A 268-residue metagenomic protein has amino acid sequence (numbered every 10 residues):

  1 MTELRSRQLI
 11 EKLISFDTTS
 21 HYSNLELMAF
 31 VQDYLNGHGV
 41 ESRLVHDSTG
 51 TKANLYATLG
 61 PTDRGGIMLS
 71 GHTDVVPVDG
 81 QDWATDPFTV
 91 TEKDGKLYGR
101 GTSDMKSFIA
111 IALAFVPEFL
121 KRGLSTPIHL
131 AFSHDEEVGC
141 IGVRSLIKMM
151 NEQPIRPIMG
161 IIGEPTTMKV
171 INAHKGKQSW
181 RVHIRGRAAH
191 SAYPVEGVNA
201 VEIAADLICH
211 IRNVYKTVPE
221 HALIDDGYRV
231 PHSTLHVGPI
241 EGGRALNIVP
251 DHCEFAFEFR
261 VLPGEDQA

Functional and structural regions predicted by a protein language model:
M1, H46-S48, R181-A268: Metal-dependent amide/peptide-bond hydrolase catalytic core, centered on the "pita-bread" metallohydrolase fold
M1-R100, E118-L124: Acidic/His- and Gly-rich active-site-bordering loop/insert found across diverse amide/peptide-bond hydrolases
E11, Q32, A110-P117, R144-I147 (+1 more regions): Predominant activation on well-ordered alpha-helical scaffold segments within soluble catalytic domains
S15, N36, K121-L124, N151-E152 (+1 more regions): Generic secondary-structure signature for well-ordered alpha-helical cores
G65-I67, K96, H129, I158-I161 (+1 more regions): Structural motif
V78-E92, P157, N172-H183: Acidic-glycine-rich active-site phosphate/pyrophosphate-binding loop
M105-S179: Acidic/histidine-rich catalytic neighborhood of metal-dependent amide-processing enzymes
